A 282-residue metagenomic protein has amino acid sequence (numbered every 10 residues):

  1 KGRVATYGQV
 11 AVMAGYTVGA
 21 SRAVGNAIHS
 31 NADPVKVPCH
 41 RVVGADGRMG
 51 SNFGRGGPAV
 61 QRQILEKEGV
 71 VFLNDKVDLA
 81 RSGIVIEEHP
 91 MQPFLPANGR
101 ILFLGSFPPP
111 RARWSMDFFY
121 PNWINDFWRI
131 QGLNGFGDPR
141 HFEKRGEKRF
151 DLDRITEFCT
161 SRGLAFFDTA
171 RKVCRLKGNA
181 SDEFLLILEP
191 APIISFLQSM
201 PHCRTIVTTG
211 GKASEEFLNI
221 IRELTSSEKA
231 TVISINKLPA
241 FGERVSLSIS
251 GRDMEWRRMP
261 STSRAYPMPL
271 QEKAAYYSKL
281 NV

Functional and structural regions predicted by a protein language model:
K1-E87: Nucleic acid-binding interface residues in structured DNA/RNA-binding domains, emphasizing the DNA-engaging scaffolds
Q9, S106-F107, T208-A213: Short, well-ordered beta-to-alpha junction loops that form the rim of enzyme active sites and present histidine/acidic
P34, N98-G99, H202-R204, D253: A general structural motif
E88-N98, P109, P121-W123, I130 (+2 more regions): C-terminal capping/extension of enzyme domains
L102-L104, P110-A112: Conserved active-site segments centered on acidic
A112-L185: Short, surface-exposed acidic-centric catalytic microdomains
S161-I220: Internal catalytic-core helix/loop-beta-alpha segment that presents or stabilizes conserved functional determinants
